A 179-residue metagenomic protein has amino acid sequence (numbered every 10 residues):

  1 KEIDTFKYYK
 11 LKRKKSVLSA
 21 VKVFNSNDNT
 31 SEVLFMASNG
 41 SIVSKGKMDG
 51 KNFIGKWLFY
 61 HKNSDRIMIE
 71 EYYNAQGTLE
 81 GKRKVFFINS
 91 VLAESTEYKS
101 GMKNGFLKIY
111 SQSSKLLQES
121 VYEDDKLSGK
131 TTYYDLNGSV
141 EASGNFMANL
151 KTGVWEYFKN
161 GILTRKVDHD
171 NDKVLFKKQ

Functional and structural regions predicted by a protein language model:
K1-Q179: Glycine/tyrosine- and acidic-biased, solvent-exposed loop/turn segments at the edges of beta-strands
